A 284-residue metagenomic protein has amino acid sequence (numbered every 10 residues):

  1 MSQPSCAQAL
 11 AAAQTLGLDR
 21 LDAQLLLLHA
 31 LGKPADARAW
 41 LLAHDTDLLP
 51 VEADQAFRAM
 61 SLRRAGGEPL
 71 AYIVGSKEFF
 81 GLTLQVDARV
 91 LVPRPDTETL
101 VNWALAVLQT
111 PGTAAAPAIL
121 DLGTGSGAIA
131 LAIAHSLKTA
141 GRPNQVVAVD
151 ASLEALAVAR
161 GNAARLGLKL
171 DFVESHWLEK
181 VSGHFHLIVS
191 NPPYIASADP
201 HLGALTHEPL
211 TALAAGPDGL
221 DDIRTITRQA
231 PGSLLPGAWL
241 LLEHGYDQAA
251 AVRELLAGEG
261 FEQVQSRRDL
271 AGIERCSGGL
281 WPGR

Functional and structural regions predicted by a protein language model:
M1-T46: Non-catalytic accessory regions of SAM-dependent methyltransferases
L28-A106: Conserved AdoMet
L41, I73-V74, A204-L205, L213-A214: Short clusters of hydrophobic/aromatic residues that line enzyme substrate/ligand-binding pockets
T83, Q145, K169-D171, E262-Q265: Conserved beta-strand segments of alpha/beta enzyme cores
T99-A204, T225: Conserved SAM/SAH cofactor-binding pocket of Class I
V149-E154, L205-W239, H244-D247: Glycine-rich S-adenosyl-L-methionine
Y246-E259: Short alpha-helix
E259-R284: Core SAM-dependent methyltransferase catalytic element
